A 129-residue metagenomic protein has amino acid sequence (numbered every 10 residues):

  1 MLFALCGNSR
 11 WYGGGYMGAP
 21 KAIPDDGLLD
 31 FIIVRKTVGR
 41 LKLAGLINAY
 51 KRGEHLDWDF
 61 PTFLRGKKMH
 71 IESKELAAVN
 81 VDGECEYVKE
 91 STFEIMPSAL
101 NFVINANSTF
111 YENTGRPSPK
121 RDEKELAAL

Functional and structural regions predicted by a protein language model:
M1-L129: Long C-terminal subdomains/extensions of small-metabolite kinases
